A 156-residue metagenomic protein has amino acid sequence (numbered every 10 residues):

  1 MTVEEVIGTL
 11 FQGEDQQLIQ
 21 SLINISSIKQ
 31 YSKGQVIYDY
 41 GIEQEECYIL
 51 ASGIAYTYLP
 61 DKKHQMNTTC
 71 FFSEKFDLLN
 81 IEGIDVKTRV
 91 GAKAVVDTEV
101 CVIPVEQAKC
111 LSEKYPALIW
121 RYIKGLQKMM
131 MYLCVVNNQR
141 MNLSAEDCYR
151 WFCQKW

Functional and structural regions predicted by a protein language model:
M1-I28, D77-L78, E82: Cyclic nucleotide-binding regulatory module and flanking cytosolic helices
L22, Y40-I42, I84-K87: Short solvent-exposed loop/turn micro-motifs enriched in small/polar/acidic residues
S27, V36, I54-L59, E99-V100: Short beta-strand segments in beta-sandwich/barrel cores
S27-I42, K63-H64, F72-F76: Conserved short histidine dyad/triad with adjacent acidic residue
Y31, I49, A94: Conserved strand-loop elements at the edges of beta-sheets that form or border functional pockets
G34, E45-Y58, E74-K75: Glycine- and acidic-residue-biased ligand/ion/polar-headgroup-sensing regions
N67-K124: Cyclic-nucleotide recognition modules
E106, C110-W156: Polybasic "coupling" helices that flank or enter modular domains
